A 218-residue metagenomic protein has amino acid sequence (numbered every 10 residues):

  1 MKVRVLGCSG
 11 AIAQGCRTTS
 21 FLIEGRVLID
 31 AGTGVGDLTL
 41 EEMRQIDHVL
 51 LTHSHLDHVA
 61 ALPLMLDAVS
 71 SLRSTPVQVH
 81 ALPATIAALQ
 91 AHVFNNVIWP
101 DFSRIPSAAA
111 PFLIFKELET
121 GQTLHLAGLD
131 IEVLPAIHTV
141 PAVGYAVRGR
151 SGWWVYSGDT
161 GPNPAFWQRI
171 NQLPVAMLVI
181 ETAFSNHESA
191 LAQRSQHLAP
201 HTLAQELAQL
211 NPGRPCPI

Functional and structural regions predicted by a protein language model:
M1-R44, V143-G158: Conserved beta-strand hairpin/beta-sheet module of binuclear metal-dependent hydrolase folds, prominently
V3, F21, D30, H53 (+6 more regions): Divalent metal-coordination and catalytic microenvironments
C8-S9, R26, A31-G34, S54 (+4 more regions): Active-site metal-binding loops of divalent metal-dependent hydrolases
V27, H48-L50, L129, G152-W154 (+2 more regions): Structural motif
V35-A81, V175-A176: Active-site metal-binding motif and surrounding structural segment of the metallo-beta-lactamase
L38-M43, L124-A127, W167-Q172, A208: Short amphipathic alpha-helix with an adjacent loop that forms part of the alpha/beta core around
A84-A142, G149-R150: Metallo-beta-lactamase
G161-I218: Cap/insert and terminal regions of metallo-dependent hydrolase folds
